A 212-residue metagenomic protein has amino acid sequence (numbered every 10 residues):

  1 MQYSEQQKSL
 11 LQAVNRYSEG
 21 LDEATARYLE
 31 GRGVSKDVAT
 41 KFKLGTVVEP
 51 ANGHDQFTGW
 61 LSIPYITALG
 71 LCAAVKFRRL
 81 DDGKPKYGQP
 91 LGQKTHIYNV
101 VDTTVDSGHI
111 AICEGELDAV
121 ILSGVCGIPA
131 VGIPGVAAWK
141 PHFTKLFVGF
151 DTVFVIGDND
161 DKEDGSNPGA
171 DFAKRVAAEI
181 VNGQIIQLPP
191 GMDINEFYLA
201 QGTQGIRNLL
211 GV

Functional and structural regions predicted by a protein language model:
M1-S62, I66-L69, V101-V105, G211-V212: TOPRIM metal-binding catalytic domain and adjacent DNA-binding surface shared by DnaG-type primases
Q6, V48-D151, N167-P168: Phosphate-handling DNA/RNA-contact segment within nucleic-acid enzymes
W60-L61, K145-F150, D193-N208: Short, surface-exposed amphipathic charged segments that create phosphate/polyanion-binding patches used for binding
D106, L188-P189, Q204-V212: A charged alpha-helical hairpin associated with nucleic-acid processing machineries
I133-W139, D158-D161, P189-P190: Short, acidic/turn-prone active-site loops that include or flank metal/cofactor- and phosphate-binding residues
V148-K162: A structural-propensity feature for long, helix-poor, extended segments
S166-I180: Short, aromatic/basic amphipathic alpha-helical patches
G183-G191: A generic structural motif
